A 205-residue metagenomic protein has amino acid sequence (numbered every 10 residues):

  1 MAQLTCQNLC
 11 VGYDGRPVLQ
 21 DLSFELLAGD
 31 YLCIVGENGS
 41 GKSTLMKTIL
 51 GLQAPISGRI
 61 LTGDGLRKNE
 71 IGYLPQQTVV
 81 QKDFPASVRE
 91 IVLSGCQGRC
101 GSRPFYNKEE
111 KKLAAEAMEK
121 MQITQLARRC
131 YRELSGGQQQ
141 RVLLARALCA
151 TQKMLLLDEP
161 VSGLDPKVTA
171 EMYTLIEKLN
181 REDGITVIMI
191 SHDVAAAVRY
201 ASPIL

Functional and structural regions predicted by a protein language model:
V35-E37: The feature captures the beta-strand-to-loop junction immediately N-terminal to the Walker
L50: Helix-to-loop junction immediately C-terminal to a conserved catalytic motif
K108-L126: Conserved ABC ATPase "signature" region
C130-L134, Q138: Conserved ABC ATPase signature
L155-D158: Catalytic Walker B motif of ABC-type/P-loop ATPase nucleotide-binding domains
P166-V168: Helix N-cap at the start of a conserved alpha-helix in ABC-type nucleotide-binding domains
S191-H192: H-loop/switch region of ABC-family ATPase nucleotide-binding domains
